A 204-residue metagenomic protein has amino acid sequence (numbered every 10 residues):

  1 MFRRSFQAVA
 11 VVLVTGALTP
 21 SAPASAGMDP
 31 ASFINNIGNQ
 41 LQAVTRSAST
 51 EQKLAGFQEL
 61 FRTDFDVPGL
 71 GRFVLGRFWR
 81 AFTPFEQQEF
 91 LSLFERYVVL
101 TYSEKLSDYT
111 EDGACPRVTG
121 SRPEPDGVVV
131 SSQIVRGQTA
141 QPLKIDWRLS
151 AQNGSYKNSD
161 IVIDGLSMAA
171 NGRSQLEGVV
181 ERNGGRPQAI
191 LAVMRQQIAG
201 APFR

Functional and structural regions predicted by a protein language model:
M1-A10: Bacterial N-terminal signal peptides that target proteins for export
T15-P23: C-terminal segment of classical bacterial N-terminal signal peptides
P23-A31, V135, R204: Short, low-structural-confidence N-terminal segments
M28-L106: Early exported N-terminus immediately downstream of N-terminal targeting peptides
F94, G120-R122, Q133-R136, W147-L149 (+1 more regions): A mature extracytoplasmic/lumenal domain signature
L100-L143, V193-R204: Surface-exposed, charged secondary-structure patches
P142-A170: Short beta-strand edge/turn micro-motifs at domain boundaries
D160-R204: Low-complexity, intrinsically disordered terminal/linker segments enriched in charged and Gly/Pro repeats
